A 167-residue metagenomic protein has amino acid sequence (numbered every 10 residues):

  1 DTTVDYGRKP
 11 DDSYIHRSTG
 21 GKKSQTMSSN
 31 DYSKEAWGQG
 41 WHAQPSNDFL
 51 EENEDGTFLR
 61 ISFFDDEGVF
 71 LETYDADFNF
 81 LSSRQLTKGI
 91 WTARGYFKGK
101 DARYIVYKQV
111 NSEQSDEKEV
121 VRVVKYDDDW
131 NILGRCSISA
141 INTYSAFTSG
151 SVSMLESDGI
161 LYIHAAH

Functional and structural regions predicted by a protein language model:
Y14-S28, F58-Q85: Beta-propeller domains
Q25-W41, N79-L86, I132-Y144: A short beta-strand motif characteristic of beta-propeller blades
W41-E52, G89-G99, T143-M154: Repeated scaffold domains used in trafficking and secretory/extracellular systems, primarily beta-propellers
D55-R60, D101-V106, G159-H164: Entry beta-strands of beta-propeller and related beta-repeat scaffolds
F63-E67, E113-E119: Short, solvent-exposed loop/turn segments at conserved positions within beta-propeller repeat blades
L71-Y74, K118-W130: Beta-propeller blade signature
F80-S112, E119, S137-N142: Blade-loop segments of beta-propeller domains
K118-R122, I132-S157, A165-H167: Asp-box/WD-like beta-propeller blade repeats and closely related beta-sheet repeat scaffolds
